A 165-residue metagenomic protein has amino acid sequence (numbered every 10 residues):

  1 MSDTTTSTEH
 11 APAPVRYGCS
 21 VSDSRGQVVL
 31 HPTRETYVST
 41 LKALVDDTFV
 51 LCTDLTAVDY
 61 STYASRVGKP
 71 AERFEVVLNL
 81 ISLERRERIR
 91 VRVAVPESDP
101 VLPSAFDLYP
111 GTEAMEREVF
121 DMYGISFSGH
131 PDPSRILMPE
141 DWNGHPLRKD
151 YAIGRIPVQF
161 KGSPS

Functional and structural regions predicted by a protein language model:
M1-S165: Terminal low-complexity/charged segments
